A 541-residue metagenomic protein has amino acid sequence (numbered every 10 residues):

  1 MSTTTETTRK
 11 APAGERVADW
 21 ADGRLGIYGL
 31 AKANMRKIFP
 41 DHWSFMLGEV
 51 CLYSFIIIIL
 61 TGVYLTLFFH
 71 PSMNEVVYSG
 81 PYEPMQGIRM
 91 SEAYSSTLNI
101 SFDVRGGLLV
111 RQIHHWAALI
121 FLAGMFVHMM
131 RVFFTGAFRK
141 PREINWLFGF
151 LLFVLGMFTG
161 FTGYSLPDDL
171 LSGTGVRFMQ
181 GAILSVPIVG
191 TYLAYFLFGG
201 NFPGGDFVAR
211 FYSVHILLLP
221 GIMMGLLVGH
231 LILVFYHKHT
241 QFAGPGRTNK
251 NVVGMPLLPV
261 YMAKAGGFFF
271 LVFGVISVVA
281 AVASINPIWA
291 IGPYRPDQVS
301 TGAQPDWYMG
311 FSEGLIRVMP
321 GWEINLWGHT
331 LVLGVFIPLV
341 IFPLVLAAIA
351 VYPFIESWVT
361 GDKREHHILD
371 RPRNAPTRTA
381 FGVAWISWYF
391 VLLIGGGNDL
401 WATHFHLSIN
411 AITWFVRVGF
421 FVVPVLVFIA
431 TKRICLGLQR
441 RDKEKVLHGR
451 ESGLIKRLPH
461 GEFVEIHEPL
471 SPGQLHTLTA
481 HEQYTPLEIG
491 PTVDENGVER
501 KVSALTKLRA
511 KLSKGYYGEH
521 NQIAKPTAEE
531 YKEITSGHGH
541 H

Functional and structural regions predicted by a protein language model:
S2-L25, K32-R105, L109-I113, M125-H541: Membrane-embedded and interfacial regions of multi-pass energy-transducing membrane proteins
L119-M125: Conserved beta-strand->loop/alpha-helix structural units within folded catalytic cores of enzymes with alpha/beta
